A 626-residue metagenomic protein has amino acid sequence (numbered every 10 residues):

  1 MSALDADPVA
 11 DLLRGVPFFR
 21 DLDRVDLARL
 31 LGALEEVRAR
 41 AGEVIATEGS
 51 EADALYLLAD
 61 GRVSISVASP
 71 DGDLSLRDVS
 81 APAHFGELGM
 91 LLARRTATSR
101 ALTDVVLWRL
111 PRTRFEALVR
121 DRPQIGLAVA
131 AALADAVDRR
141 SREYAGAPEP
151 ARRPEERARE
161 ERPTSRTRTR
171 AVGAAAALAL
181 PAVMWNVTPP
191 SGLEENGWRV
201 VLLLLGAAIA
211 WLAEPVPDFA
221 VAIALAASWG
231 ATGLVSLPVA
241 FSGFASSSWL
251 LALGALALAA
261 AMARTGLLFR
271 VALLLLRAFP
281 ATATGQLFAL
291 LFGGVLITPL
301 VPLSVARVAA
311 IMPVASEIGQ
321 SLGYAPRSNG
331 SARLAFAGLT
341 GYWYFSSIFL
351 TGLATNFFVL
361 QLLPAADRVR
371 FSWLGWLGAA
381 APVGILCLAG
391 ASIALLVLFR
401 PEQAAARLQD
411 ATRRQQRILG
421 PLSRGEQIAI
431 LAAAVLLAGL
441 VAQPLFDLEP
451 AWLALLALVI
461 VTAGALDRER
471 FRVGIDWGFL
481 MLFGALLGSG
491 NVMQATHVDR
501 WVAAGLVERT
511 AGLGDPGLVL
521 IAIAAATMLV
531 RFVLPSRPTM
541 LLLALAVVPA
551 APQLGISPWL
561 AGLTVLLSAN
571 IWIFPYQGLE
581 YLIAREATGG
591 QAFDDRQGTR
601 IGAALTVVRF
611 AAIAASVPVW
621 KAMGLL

Functional and structural regions predicted by a protein language model:
M1-A41: Cyclic nucleotide-binding regulatory module and flanking cytosolic helices
P8-V9, D26-R29, R95-T96, T113-R152: A small-molecule sensor/coupling module
A39, E43-D104: Cyclic nucleotide-binding regulatory domains
A131-R157, V172-A176, L180, M184-P189 (+3 more regions): Juxtamembrane and boundary regions of transmembrane helices in multi-pass small-molecule transporters and channels
P189-W198, L205-I223, I393-V397, L422-Q427 (+2 more regions): Flexible hinge motifs at transmembrane-helix junctions and intramembrane kinks/re-entrant loops in multi-pass membrane
A208-P217, G294-L303, L339-L350, G439-L445 (+2 more regions): Transmembrane alpha-helix interface/packing and boundary motifs in multi-pass membrane proteins, characterized by
F219-A325, W477-L554: Membrane-embedded alpha-helical segments and adjacent helix-loop junctions characteristic of multi-pass solute
T284-T298, Y324-S346, F371, G375-A379 (+2 more regions): Alpha-helical transmembrane segments of multi-pass membrane proteins
